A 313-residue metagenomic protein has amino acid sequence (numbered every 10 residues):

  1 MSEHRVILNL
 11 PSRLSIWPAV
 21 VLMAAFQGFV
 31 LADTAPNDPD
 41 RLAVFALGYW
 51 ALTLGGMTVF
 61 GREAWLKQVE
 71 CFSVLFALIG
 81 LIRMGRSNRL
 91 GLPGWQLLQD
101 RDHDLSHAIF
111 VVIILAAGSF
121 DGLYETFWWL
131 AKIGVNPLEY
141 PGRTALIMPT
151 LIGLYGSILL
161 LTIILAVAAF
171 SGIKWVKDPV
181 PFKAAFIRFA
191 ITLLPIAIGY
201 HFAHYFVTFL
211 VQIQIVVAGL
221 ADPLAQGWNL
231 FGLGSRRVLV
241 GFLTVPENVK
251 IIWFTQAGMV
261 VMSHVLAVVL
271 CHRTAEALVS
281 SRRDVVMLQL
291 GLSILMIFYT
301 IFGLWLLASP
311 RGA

Functional and structural regions predicted by a protein language model:
M1-I7, Q68-W95, G134-Y140, K174-F189 (+1 more regions): Juxtamembrane inter-helical linkers in multi-pass membrane proteins
M1-L97, H103-S106, F120-D121: Transmembrane-helix bundle segments that line or gate the permeation/cavity pathway in multi-pass membrane proteins
M23-T34, L54-M57, D121, S157-D178 (+1 more regions): Transmembrane alpha-helical segments in integral membrane proteins
L66-S171: Long, internal scaffold/assembly segments composed of regular secondary structure
G118-F127, L161-S171, I196-G232: Transmembrane alpha-helix/helix-exit interface in multi-pass inner-membrane proteins
W175, P179, F206-R237, T274-V279 (+2 more regions): Active/binding-pocket-proximal capping segment
F182, H264, V268-M296: Interfacial loop-to-transmembrane junctions
I301-A313: Juxtamembrane boundary at the C-terminal end of a transmembrane helix
